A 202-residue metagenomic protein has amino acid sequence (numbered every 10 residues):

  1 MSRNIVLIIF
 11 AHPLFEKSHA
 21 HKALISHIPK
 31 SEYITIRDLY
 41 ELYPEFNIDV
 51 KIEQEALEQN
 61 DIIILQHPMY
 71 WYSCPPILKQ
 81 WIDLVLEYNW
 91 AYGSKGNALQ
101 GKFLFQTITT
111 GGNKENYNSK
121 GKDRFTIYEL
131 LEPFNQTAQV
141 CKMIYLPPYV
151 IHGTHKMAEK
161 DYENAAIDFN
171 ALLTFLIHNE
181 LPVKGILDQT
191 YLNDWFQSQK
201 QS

Functional and structural regions predicted by a protein language model:
M1-Y92, I177-S202: N-terminal beta1-alpha1-beta2 submodule of the flavodoxin-like/Rossmannoid cofactor-binding fold
I9-F10, R37, N116-Y117, L146-V150: Short beta-strands and strand-loop turn motifs
P13-F15, L42-Y43, R124, H152-M157: Short histidine/acidic/glycine/proline-rich micro-motifs that form metal- and phosphate-coordinating active-site loops
H19, N47-D49, S119-K120, M157-D161: Short, solvent-exposed loop/turn segments at secondary-structure boundaries
I25, A138-S202: Glycine-rich phosphate/pyrophosphate-binding loop and the adjoining helix
P76, Q80, L99, E129-P133 (+1 more regions): Generic recognition of short, well-ordered alpha-helical interface segments
Y88-G101, V140, P147-P148: Short, acidic/small-residue loops that bind anionic groups at enzyme active sites
Q100-Y145: Short, glycine-/small-residue-rich phosphate/pyrophosphate-handling segment
